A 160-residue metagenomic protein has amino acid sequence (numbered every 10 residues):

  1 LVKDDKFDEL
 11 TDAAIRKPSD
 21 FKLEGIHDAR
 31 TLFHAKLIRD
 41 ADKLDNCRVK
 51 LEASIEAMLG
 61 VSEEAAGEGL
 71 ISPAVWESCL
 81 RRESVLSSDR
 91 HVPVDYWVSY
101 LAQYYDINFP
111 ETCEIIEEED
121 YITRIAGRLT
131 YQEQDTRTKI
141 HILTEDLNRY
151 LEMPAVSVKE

Functional and structural regions predicted by a protein language model:
V2-K17, R30-L37: Acidic/histidine metal-binding catalytic segments
D20-F21, G25-E160: Divalent metal-dependent phosphate-bond-processing catalytic cores, especially two-metal-ion Mg2+/Mn2+ enzymes that act
